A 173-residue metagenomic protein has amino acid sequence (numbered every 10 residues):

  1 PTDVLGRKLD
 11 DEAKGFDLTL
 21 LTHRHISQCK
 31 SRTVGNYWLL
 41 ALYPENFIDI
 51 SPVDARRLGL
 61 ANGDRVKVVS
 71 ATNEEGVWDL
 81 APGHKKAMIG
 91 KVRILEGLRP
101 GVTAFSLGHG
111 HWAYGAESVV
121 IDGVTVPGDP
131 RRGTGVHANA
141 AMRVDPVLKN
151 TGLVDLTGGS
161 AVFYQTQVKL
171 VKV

Functional and structural regions predicted by a protein language model:
P1-N36: Long, low-complexity segments enriched in small/aliphatic residues
R24, S31-V173: Long, contiguous, secondary-structure-rich segments that constitute the structural scaffold of globular domains
